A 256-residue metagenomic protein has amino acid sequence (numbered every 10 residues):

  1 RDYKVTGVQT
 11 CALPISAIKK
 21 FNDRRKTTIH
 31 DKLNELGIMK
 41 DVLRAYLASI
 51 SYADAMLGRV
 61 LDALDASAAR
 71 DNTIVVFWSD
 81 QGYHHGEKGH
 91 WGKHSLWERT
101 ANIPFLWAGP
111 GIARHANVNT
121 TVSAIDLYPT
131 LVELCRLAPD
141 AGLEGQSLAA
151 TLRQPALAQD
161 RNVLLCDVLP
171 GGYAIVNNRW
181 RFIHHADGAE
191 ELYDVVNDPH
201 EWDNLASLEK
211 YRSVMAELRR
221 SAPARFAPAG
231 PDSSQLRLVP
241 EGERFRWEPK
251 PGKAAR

Functional and structural regions predicted by a protein language model:
R1-C11: Single conserved hydrophobic/aromatic residue that forms the stacking wall/gate of nucleotide- or nucleobase-binding
I15-D41, S49, A53, L127 (+2 more regions): Long, internal low-complexity/basic segments
K40-Y52, S95-I103, I112-P129, C135-S147 (+2 more regions): A short beta-strand-to-alpha-helix junction
Y46, I50-A53, L57, I74-S79 (+4 more regions): Beta-strand elements within well-structured catalytic alpha/beta cores of enzymes that handle phosphate/sulfate esters
D62-A113, S123: Histidine-centered active-site microenvironments of extracellular/periplasmic hydrolases and transferases
R70-V76, G111, H115-I175, D203 (+2 more regions): Polar, surface-exposed loop/tail segments that function as active-site lids or cofactor/substrate-recognition elements
H84-E87, W91-H94, T151, Y173-A174 (+1 more regions): Short catalytic/ligand-binding loop motif for oxyanion handling, primarily in non-cytosolic enzymes, centered on
E98-R99, C166-S207, L236-L238, G242-R256: C-terminal, low-complexity/hydrophilic appendages and adjacent surface loops of extracellular/periplasmic anionic
